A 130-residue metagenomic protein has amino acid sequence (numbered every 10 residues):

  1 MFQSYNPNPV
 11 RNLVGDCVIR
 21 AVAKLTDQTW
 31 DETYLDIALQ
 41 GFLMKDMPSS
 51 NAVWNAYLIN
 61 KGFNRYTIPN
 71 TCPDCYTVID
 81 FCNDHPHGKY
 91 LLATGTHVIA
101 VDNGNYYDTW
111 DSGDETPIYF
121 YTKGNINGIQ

Functional and structural regions predicted by a protein language model:
M1-Y66, N127-Q130: Active-site nucleophile-adjacent alpha helix/oxyanion-hole segment immediately C-terminal to the catalytic cysteine
R11-N12, D16-R20, T96-V98, Y107-D108 (+1 more regions): Residue-level signal for functionally critical sites in structured catalytic/ligand-binding pockets
G41-T96, D102-G104, T109-D111: Conserved active-site-adjacent core of cysteine acyl-enzyme catalytic domains
V101-Q130: Active-site signature of cysteine proteases
